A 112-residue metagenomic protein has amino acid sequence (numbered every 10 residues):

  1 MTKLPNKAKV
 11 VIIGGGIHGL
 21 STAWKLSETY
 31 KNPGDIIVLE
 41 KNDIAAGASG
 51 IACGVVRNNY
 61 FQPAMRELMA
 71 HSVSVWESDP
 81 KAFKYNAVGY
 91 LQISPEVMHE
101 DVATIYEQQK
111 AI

Functional and structural regions predicted by a protein language model:
T2, A45-A48, A82-K84: Short secondary-structure boundary/capping segments
T2-H18, I37: Beta1/beta-strand and adjacent pyrophosphate-binding region of the FAD-binding site in flavoprotein oxidoreductases
K7, P33-G34, V88: A general structural motif
G14, E40, S94: Short beta-strand/turn micro-motifs composed of small residues that flank or help shape donor/cofactor-binding pockets
S27-A52: Glycine-rich FAD pyrophosphate-binding loop
C53-I112: Dinucleotide-binding Rossmann-like beta1-alpha1 core, especially the glycine-rich loop that anchors the ADP
